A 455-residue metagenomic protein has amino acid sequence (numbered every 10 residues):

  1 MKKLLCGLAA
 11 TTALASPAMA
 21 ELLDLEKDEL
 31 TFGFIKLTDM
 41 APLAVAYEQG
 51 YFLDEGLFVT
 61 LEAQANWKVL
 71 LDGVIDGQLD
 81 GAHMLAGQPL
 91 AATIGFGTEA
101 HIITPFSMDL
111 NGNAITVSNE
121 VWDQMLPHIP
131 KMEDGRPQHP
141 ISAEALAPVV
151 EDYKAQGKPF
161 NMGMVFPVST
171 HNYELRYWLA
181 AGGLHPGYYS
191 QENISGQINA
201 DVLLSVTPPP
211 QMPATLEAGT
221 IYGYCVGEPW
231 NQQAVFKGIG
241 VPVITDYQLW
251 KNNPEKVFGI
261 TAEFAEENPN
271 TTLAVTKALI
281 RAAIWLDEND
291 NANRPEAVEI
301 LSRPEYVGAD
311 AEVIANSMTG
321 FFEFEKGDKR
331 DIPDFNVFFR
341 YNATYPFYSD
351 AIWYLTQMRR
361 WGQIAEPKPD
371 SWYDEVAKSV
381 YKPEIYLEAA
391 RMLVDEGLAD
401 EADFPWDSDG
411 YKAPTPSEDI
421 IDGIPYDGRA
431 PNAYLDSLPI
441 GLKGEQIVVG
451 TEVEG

Functional and structural regions predicted by a protein language model:
M1-A20: Gram-negative bacterial Sec-dependent N-terminal signal peptides
A9-A13, A234, I239-G240, G455: Long alpha-helical scaffolds
E21-N199, L203-T207, T215-N252: Short, glycine-/small- and polar/acidic-enriched structural segments that line small-molecule recognition paths
L37, Q64-K68, H83, F166-S169 (+4 more regions): Soluble non-cytosolic domains of exported or imported proteins
T93-N111, E120-P127, I280-W285, F404-G428: Electropositive, surface-exposed helix/loop patches at the edges of structured domains that serve as adaptable
S190, P209-F322: Pocket-lining segment of extracytoplasmic ligand-binding domains
E266-E384: Secondary-structure end/capping motifs
I352-G455: Conserved C-terminal helix/tail region of periplasmic/extracytoplasmic solute-binding proteins
